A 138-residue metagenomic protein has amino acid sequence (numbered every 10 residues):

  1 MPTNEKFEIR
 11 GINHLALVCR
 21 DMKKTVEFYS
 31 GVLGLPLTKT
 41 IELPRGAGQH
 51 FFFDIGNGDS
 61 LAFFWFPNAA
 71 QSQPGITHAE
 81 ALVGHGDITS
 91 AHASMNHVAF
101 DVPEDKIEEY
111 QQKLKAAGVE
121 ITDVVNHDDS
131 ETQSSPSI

Functional and structural regions predicted by a protein language model:
M1-K23, M95-V98, V102: N-terminal beta-strand motif that seeds the catalytic metal site of vicinal oxygen chelate
M1-K6, Q111-I138: Vicinal oxygen chelate
H14, H50, L61-A62, H97 (+1 more regions): Histidine-centered active-site/metal-ligand motif
V18-A70: Core segments of cupin and vicinal oxygen chelate
K24, D105-Y110: Short, conserved charged micro-motifs
F63-P103: Helix-adjacent hinge/juxtasegments
